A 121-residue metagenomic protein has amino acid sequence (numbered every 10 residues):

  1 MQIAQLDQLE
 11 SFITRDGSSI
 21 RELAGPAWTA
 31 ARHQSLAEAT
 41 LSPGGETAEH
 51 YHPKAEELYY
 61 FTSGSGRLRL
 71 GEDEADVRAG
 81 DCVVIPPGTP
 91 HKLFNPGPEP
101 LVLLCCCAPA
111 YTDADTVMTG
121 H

Functional and structural regions predicted by a protein language model:
M1-Q34, A48, D115-H121: A short, N-terminal "cap"/entry segment at the start of jelly-roll beta-barrel domains of the cupin/DSBH fold
S19, R32-A37, T47, E57 (+3 more regions): A generic structural signal for short beta-strands and their flanking turns/coil linkers
T29-R32, S42-G45, S65-R67, E74 (+1 more regions): Short, charged/polar surface micro-motifs in flexible loops or helix N-caps
E38-S42, Y51-L68, C106: Short, conserved beta-strand element in jelly-roll/cupin
P43, K54-A55, D73, T89-P90 (+1 more regions): A generic "binding-loop/recognition-motif" signal
A48-H50, L68-R69, I85, H91-G97: Short beta-strand His + acidic residue motifs that chelate non-heme Fe in jelly-roll/DSBH and cupin folds
E72-P87: Short acidic-glycine-tyrosine-enriched beta hairpin
P87-D113: Ligand-binding loop in jelly-roll beta-barrel domains
